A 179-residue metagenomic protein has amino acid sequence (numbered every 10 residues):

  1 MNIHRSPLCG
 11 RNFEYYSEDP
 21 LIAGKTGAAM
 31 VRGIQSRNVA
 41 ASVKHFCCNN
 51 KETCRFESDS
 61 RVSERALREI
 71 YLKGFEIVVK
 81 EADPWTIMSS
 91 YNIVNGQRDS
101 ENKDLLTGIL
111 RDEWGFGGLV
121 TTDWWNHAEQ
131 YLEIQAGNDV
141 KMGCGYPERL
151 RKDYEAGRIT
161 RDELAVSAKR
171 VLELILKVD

Functional and structural regions predicted by a protein language model:
M1-D179: Glycoside hydrolase catalytic-domain context in secreted enzymes
